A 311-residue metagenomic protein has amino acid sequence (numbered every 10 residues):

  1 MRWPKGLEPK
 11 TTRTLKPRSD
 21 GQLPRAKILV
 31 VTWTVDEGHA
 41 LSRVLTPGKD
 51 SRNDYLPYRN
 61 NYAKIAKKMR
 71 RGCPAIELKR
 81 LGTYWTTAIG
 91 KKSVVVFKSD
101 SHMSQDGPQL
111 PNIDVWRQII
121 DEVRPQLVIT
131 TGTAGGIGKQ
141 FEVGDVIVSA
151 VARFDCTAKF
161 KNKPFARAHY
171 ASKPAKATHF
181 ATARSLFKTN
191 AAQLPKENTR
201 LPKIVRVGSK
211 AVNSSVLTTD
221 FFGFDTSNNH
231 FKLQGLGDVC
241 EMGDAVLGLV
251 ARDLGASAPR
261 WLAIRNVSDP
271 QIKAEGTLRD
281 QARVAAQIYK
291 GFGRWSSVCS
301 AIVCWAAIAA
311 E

Functional and structural regions predicted by a protein language model:
M1-E311: Accessory terminal and edge-of-domain segments that mediate assembly/interaction and cofactor placement around
